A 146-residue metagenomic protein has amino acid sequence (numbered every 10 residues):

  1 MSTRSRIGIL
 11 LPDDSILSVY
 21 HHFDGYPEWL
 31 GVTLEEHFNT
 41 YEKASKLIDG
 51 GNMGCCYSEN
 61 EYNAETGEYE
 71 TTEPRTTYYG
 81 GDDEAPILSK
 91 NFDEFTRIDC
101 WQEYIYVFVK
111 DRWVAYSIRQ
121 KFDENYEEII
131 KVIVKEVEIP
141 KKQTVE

Functional and structural regions predicted by a protein language model:
M1-Y26, L30: Short, extreme N-terminal segment that most often corresponds to the first beta-strand
G31-E35: All-alpha amphipathic helical-bundle segments outside canonical DNA-binding/catalytic cores that form hydrophobic
E36-E146: Low-complexity intrinsically disordered segments
